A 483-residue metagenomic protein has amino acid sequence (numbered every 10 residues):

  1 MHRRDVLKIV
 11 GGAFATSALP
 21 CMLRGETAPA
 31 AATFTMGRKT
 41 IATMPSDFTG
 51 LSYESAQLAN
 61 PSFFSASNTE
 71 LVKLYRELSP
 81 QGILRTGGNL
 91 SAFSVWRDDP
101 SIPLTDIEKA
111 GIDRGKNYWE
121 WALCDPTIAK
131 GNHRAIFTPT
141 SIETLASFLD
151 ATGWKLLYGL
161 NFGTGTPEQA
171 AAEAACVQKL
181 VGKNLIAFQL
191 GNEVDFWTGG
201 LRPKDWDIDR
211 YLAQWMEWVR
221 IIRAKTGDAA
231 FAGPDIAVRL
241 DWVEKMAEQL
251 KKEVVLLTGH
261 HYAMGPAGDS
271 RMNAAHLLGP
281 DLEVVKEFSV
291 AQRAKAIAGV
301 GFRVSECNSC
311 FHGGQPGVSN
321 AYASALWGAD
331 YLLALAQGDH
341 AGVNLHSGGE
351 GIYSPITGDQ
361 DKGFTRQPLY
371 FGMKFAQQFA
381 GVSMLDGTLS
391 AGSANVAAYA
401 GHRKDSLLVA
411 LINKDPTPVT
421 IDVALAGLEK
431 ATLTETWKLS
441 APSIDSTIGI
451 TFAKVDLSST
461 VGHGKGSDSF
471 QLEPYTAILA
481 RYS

Functional and structural regions predicted by a protein language model:
H2, V6-L190, D195-L240, E248-E253 (+5 more regions): Non-catalytic accessory regions flanking glycosidase/transglycosidase catalytic cores in CAZymes
K245: Sequence context of c-type cytochrome heme-c attachment sites
G265-C310: Glycoside hydrolase catalytic-domain groove-lining segments
